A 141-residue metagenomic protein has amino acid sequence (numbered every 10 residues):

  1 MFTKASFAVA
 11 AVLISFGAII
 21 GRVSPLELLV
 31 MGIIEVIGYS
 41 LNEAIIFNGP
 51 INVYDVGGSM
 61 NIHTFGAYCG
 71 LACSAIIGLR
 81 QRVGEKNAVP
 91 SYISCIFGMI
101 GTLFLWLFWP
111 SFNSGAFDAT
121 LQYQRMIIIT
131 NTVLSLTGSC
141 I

Functional and structural regions predicted by a protein language model:
M1-I141: Hydrophobic alpha-helical transmembrane bundles of multi-pass membrane proteins
